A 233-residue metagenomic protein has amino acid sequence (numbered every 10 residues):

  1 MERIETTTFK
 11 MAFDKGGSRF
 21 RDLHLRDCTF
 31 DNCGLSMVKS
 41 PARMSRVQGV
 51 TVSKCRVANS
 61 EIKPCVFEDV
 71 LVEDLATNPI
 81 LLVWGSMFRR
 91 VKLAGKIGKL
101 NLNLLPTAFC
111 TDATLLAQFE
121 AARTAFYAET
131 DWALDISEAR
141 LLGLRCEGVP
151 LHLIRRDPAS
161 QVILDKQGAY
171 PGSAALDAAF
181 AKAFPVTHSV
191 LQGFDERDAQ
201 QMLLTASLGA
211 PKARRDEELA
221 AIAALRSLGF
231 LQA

Functional and structural regions predicted by a protein language model:
M1-A175: Tandem repeat scaffolds
S173-A233: Terminal non-domain segments
